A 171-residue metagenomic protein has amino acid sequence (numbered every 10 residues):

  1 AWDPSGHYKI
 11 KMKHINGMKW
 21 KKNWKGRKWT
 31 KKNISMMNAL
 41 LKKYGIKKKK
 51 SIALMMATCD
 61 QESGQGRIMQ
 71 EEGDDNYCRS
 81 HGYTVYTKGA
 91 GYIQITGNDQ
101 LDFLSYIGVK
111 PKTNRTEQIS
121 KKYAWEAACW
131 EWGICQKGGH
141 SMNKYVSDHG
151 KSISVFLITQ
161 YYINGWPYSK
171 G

Functional and structural regions predicted by a protein language model:
W2-M36, L41, I46, K50-K137: Peptidoglycan-targeting cell-wall enzymes and recognition modules
C59-S63, S141-K170: Acidic helix/loop microenvironments that form the catalytic cleft of cell-wall polysaccharide enzymes
A128, K170-G171: Charged/polar, low-hydrophobicity segments characteristic of intrinsically disordered regions and flexible loops
